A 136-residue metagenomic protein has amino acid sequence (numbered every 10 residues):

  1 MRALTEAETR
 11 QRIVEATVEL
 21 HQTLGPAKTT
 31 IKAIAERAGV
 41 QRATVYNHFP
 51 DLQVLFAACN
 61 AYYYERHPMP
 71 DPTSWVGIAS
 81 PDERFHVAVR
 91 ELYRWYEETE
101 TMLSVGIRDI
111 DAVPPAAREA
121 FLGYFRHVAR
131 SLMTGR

Functional and structural regions predicted by a protein language model:
M1-L24, K28-G39, Q53-V54: Basic, helix-initiating cap at the start of DNA-binding domains
I31, N60-P68: Short, basic, alpha-helical segments at the C-terminal edge of helix-turn-helix-like DNA-binding modules
G39-F49: Short hydrophobic/aromatic patch on the recognition helix
V54, A58, D71-E98, L122-R126: Hydrophobic alpha-helical connector segments
F56-Y63, L103-G106, I110, A117: Alpha-helical DNA-contacting segments of helix-turn-helix folds
D71-G77, V105-V113: Short linear capping/connector segments at secondary-structure termini
R90, R94-T99, S104-V105, V113-R136: Amphipathic alpha-helical packing segments from all-alpha helical-bundle domains
